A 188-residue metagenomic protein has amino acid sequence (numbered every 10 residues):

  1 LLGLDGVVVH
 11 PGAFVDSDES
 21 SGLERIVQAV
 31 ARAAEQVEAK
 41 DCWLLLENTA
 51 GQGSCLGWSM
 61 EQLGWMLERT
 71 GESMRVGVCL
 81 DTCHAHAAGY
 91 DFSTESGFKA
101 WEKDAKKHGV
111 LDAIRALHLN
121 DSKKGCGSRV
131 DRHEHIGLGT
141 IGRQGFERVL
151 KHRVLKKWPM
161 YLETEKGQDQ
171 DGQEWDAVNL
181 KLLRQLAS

Functional and structural regions predicted by a protein language model:
L1-G77, W175: Active-site acidic/histidine proton-transfer and metal-coordination neighborhood in alpha/beta enzyme cores
Q28, E61-S188: Histidine-acidic metal/acid-base catalytic patches
